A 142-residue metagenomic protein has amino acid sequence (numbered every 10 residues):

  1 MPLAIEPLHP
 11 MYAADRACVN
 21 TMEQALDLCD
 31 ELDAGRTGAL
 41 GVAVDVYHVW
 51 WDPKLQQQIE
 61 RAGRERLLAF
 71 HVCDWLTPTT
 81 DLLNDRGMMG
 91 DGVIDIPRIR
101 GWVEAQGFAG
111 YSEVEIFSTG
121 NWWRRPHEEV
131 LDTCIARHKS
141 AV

Functional and structural regions predicted by a protein language model:
P7-R16: Active-site-proximal beta-alpha loop/turn segments in soluble metabolic enzymes
V19-V44, W50-V142: Histidine-acidic metal/acid-base catalytic patches
